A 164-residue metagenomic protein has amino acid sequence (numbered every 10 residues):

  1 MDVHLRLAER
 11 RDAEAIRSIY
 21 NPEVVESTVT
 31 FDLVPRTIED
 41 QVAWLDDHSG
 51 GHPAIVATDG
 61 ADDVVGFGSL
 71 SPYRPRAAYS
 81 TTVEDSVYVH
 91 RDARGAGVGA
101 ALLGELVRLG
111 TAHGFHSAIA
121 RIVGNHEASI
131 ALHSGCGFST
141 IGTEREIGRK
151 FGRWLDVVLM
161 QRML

Functional and structural regions predicted by a protein language model:
H4-I16: A short beta-loop-alpha structural element at the N-terminal edge of CoA-dependent acyl/N-acetyltransferase catalytic
L7, L33-D92, L103-E105, L109 (+1 more regions): Acetyl-CoA-dependent GNAT
S18-P35: Helix-loop element at the rim of GNAT/NAT acetyltransferase active sites that forms part of the acceptor-substrate
Y20, D62, H133, F138 (+1 more regions): Conserved active-site tyrosine of GNAT-family acetyltransferases
H52, L155-L159: Short hydrophobic/aromatic beta-strand or adjacent loop that forms the aromatic wall/cage of a ligand/substrate-binding
S69-P72, A77, I119-I122, S134 (+1 more regions): Conserved catalytic-core motifs of GNAT/GCN5-like acyltransferases
G95-G110, E127, A131-G135: Conserved acetyl-CoA-binding loop-helix of GNAT-fold acetyltransferases
G110-I122: Conserved GNAT acetyl-CoA-binding A-motif
